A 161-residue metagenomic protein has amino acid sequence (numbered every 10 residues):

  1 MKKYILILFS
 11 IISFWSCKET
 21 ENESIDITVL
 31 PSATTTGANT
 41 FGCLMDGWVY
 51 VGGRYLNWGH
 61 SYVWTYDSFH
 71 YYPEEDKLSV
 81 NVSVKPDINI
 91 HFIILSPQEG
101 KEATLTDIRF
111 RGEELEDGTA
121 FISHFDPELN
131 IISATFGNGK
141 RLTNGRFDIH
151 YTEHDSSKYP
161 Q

Functional and structural regions predicted by a protein language model:
M1-K18: Sec-dependent bacterial lipoprotein signal peptides
F14-A38, Y159-Q161: Bacterial Sec-dependent N-terminal signal peptides
V29-T34, D117-F125, D155: General secondary-structure propensity
T35-G37, E114-E116, R141: Residues that act as N-cap/strand-start positions at coil-to-secondary-structure junctions
F41: Short, structured surface segments that line ligand/substrate-binding pockets
V49-L129: Surface-exposed helix/loop patches within compact recognition domains
I131-Q161: Edge beta-strand at a domain terminus
